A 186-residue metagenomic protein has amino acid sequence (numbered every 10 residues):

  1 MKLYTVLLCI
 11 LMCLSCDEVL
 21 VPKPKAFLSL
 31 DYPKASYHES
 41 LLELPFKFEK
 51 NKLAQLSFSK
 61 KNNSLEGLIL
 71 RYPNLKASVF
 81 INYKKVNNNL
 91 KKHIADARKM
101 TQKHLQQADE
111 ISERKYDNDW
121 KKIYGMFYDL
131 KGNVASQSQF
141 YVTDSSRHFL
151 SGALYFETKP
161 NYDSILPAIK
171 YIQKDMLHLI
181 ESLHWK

Functional and structural regions predicted by a protein language model:
M1-L7: Sec-dependent signal peptide recognition, specifically the positively charged N-region followed immediately by
M12-S15: C-terminal motif of bacterial Sec signal peptides marking the signal peptidase cleavage site
D17-K23: Bacterial lipoprotein signal-peptidase II cleavage site
P24-P45: Post-signal peptide N-terminal segment of mature Sec-exported envelope proteins
S40-L41, F58-S64, Y116-Y124: Short, ordered beta-strand-loop transition motifs
L44-K99: Secretory pathway targeting signatures of secreted, lumenal, and periplasmic proteins
L105-Q107: Acidic, glycine-rich loop-and-strand cores that form catalytic or ligand-binding grooves in diverse globular domains
E113-K186: Short, well-structured beta-strand
